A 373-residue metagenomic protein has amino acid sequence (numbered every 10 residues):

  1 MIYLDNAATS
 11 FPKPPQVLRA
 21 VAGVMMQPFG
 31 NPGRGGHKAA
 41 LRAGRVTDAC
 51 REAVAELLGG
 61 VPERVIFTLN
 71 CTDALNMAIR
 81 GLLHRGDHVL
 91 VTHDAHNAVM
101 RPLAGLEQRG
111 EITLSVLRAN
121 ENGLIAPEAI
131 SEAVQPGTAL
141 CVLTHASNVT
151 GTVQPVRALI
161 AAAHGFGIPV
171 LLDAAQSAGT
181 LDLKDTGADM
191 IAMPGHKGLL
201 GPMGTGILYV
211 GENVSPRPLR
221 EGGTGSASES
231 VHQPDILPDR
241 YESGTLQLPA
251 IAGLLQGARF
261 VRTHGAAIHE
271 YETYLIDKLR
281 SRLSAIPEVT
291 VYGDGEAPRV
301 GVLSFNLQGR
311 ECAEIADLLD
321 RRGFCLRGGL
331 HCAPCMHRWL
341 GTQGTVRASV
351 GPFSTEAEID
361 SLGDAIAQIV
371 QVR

Functional and structural regions predicted by a protein language model:
M1-R373: Pyridoxal 5′-phosphate
